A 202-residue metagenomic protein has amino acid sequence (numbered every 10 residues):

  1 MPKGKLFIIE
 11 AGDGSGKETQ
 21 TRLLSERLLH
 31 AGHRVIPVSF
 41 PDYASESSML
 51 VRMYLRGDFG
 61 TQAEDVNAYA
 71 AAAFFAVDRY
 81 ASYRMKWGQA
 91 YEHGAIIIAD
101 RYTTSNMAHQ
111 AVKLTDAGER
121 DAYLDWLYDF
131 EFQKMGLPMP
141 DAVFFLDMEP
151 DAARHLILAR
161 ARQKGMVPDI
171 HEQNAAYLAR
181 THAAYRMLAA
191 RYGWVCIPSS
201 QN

Functional and structural regions predicted by a protein language model:
M1-R27: Walker A (P-loop) phosphate-binding motif
G4-I8, I96-I98, W194: Residue-level preference for the first positions of well-ordered beta-strands
L23-S25, D151-N202: NTP-dependent small-molecule kinase module
S25-E26, Y54, L114-A117, R160-Q163: Glycine-rich, phosphate-binding/catalytic loops in enzymes
A31-M135: ATP-dependent small-molecule kinase phosphotransfer cores that center on conserved nucleotide phosphate-binding segments
I36, A142, V195-I197: Structural signal for short hydrophobic segments within the conserved structured cores of catalytic domains across
A99-Y102, L127, G136-A159: Conserved phosphate-donor/acceptor-positioning beta-strand/loop module used by diverse small-molecule
Q133-L137, M187-L188: Arginine/glycine-rich "motif VI" loop of SF2 helicases in the C-terminal RecA-like domain
